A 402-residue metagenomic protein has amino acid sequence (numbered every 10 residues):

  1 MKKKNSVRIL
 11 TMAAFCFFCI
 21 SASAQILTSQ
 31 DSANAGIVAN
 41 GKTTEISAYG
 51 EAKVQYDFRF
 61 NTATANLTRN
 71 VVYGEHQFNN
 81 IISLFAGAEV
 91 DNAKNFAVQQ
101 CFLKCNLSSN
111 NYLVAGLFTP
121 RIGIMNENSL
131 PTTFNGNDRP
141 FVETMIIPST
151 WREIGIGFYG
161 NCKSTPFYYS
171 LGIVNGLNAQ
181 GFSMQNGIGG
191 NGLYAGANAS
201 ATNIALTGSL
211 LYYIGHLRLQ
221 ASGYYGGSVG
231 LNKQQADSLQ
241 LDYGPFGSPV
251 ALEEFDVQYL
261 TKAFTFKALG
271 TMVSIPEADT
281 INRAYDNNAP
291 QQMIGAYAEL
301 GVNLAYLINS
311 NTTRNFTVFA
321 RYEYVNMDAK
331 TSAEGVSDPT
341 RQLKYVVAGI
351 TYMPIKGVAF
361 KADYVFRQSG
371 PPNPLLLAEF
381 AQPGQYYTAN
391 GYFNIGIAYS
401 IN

Functional and structural regions predicted by a protein language model:
K2-S6, F15, I20-E51: N-terminal periplasmic/intermembrane-space "pro-region" immediately following the signal or transit peptide
A24, N128-P131, G335, L377: Short, glycine/charged-enriched secondary-structure capping and boundary segments
A33-A179, T202-L219, Y297-V302, F319 (+3 more regions): Outer membrane beta-barrel
R59, K104-N106, I146, R218-N402: Outer-membrane beta-barrel pore domains
T132-P140, I188-N191, A236-L239, E379: Short glycine/proline- and charge-enriched loop/turn segments that cap or connect secondary-structure elements
S149, A197-I204, P245-P249: Active-site glycine- and acidic-residue-rich loops that bind and position anionic ligands or nucleotide-like cofactors
Y169-G172, Q180-Q185, S222, N232-Q234: A short secondary-structure junction signal
I188-A236: Loop-centered beta-sheet repeat module
